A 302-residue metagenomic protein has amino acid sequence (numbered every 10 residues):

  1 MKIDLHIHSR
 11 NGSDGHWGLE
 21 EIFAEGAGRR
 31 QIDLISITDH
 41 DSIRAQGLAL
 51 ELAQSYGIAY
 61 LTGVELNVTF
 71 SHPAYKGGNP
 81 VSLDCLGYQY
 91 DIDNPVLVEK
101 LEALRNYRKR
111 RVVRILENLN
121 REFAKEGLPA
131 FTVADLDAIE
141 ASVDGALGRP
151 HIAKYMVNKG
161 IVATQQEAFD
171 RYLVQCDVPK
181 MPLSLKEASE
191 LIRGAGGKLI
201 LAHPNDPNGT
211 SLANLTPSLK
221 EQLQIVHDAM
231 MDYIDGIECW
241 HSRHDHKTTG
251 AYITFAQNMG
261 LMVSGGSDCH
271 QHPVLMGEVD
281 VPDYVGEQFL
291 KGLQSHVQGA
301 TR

Functional and structural regions predicted by a protein language model:
M1-S82, V178, L183-S184, E190-I192 (+3 more regions): An N-terminally biased module of ancient metal coordination in phosphate/nucleic-acid-related enzymes
Q54-K220, Q224: Extended substrate/RNA-proximal surfaces in nucleic-acid metabolism proteins
E278-R302: Mid-to-C-terminal alpha-helical segments outside catalytic/metal-binding sites
